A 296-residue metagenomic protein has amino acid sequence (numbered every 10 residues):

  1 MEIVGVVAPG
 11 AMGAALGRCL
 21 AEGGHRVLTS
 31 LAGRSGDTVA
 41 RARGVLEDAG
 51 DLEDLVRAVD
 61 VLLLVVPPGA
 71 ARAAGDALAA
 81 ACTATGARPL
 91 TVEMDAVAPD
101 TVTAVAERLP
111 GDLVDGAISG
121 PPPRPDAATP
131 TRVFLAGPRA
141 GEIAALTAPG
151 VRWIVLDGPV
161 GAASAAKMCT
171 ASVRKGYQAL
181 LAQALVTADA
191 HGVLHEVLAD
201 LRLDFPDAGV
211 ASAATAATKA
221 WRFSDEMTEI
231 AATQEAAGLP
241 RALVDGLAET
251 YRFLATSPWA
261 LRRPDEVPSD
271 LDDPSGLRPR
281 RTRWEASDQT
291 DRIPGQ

Functional and structural regions predicted by a protein language model:
M1-V61: NAD(P)+-binding Rossmann beta1-loop-alpha1 motif at the extreme N-terminus of oxidoreductases
V4, R26-L28, L113, W153 (+1 more regions): Hydrophobic anchor at the start of a short beta-strand that flanks the dinucleotide cofactor-binding loop
P9, L64-P67, M94-D95, D157-G158 (+1 more regions): Glycine- and other small-residue-rich loops at beta-strand/loop junctions that grip anionic moieties
L52, D60-L63, P68-T131: Rossmann-like NAD(P)(H) cofactor-binding subdomain of soluble oxidoreductases
V97-S172: Rossmann-fold dinucleotide-binding core
A165-D265: Helical "substrate-binding/catalytic lid" subdomain of Rossmann-like NAD(P)-dependent dehydrogenases/reductases
L254-Q296: NAD(P)-dependent dehydrogenase/reductase Rossmann-like domain
